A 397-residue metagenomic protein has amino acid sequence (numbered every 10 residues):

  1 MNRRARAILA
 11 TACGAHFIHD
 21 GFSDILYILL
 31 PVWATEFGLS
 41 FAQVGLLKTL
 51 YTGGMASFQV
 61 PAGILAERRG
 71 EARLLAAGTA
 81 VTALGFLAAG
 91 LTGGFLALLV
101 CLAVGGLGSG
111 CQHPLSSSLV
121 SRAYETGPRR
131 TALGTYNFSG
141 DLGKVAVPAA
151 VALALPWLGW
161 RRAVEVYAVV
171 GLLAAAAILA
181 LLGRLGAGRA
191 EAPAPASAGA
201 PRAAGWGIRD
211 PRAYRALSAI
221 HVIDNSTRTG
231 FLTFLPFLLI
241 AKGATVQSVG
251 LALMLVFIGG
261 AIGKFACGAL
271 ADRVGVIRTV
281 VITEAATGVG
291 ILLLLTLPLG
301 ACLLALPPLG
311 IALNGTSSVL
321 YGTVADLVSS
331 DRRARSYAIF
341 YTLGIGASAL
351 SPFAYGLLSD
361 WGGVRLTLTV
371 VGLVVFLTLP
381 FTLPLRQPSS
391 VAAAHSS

Functional and structural regions predicted by a protein language model:
D24, T52-V60, V145, F257-A261 (+2 more regions): Residue-level signature of mid-helix packing/kink "hotspots" within the transmembrane helices of 12-pass Major
L26-Y27, R212-A261: Extracytoplasmic gate region of multi-pass secondary transporters
W33-A34, L65-A66, L153-L158, L239-I240 (+2 more regions): Interfacial helix-cap and linker-helix signal at transmembrane-aqueous boundaries of multi-pass secondary transporters
G38, G70, L91-L96, G275 (+1 more regions): Helix-breaking motifs and short loop linkers at transmembrane-helix boundaries and internal kinks in secondary membrane
R73-L87, R278-L292: Structural signature of the two symmetry-related core transmembrane helices
C101-G140: Cytoplasmic helix-loop-helix junction between adjacent transmembrane helices in 12-TM secondary transporters
Y136-G186: Helix-loop-helix hairpin linking two adjacent transmembrane segments in secondary transporters
R332-W361: A late C-terminal transmembrane helix in Major Facilitator Superfamily
